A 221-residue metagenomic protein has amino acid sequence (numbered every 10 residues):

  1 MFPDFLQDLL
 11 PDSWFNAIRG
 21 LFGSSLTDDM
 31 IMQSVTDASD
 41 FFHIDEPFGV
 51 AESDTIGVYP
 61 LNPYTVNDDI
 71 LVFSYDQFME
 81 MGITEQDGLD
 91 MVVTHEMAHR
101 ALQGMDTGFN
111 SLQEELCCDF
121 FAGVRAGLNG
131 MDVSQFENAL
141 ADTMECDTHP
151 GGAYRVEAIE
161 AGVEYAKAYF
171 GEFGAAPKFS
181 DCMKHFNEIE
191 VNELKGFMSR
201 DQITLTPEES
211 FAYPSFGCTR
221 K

Functional and structural regions predicted by a protein language model:
M1-I70, Y75-M81, G127-K221: C-terminal capping/extension segments of zinc metalloprotease domains
Q33, D37, G88, V92-E96 (+4 more regions): Extracytoplasmic/secreted proteins, especially bacterial periplasmic and envelope-associated proteins
V66-F73, Q86-M97: Short coil-to-beta-strand
Y75-M91, D106-L112: Short pre-active-site segment immediately N-terminal to the catalytic Zn-binding motif
E96-Q113, V124-M131: Catalytic Zn2+-binding segment of zinc metalloproteases
D106-D119, C146-P150: Active-site metal-coordination segments of metallo-dependent hydrolases
